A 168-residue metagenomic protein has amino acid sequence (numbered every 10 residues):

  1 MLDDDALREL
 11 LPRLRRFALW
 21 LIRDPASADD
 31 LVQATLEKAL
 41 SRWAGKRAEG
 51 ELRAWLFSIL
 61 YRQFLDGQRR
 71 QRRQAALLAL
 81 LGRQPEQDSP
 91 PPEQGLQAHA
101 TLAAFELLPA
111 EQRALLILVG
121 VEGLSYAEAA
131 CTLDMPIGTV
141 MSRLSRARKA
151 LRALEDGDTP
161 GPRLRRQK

Functional and structural regions predicted by a protein language model:
M1-R16, A26-D29: A short, charge-rich alpha-helical start-of-domain segment used by transcription regulators
D5, A100-L108: Short amphipathic alpha-helical boundary/capping segments
D30-E37, G50-R62: Structural recognition of an alpha-helix C-terminal capping motif at a helix-to-coil junction
R47, S58-A79, Q94, A153: Arg/Lys-rich amphipathic alpha helix in sigma70-family domain 2
R69, R148-K168: Short, Lys/Arg-enriched C-terminal cap helix and immediately downstream tail that follows
Q74-A103, S125, R165-Q167: Internal acidic/polar
L115-V119: A short pre-motif secondary-structure segment
L133-G157: DNA-recognition helix of helix-turn-helix
